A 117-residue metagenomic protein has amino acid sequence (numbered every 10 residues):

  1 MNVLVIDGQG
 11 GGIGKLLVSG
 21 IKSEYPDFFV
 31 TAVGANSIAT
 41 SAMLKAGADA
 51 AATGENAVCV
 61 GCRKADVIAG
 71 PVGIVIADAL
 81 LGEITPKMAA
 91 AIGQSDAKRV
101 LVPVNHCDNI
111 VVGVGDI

Functional and structural regions predicted by a protein language model:
M1-G34: Glycine-rich phosphate/diphosphate-binding loop of Rossmann-like nucleotide-binding domains
N2-D7, I68-V75, V100: Short glycine-rich or small-residue beta-strand-to-loop segments that form or flank ligand, phosphate, metal/Fe-S
D27-F28, Q94-R99: A short helix->loop->beta-strand "cap" motif at the edges of active sites that frequently abuts
V30-N36, V100-P103: Short internal beta-strands
T40-A46, C62: Short loop/helix-cap segments at secondary-structure boundaries that form the rim of catalytic
A46-G47, S95: Short, structured coil segments at secondary-structure junctions
A50-M88: Glycine-rich phosphate-binding loop
L101-I117: Short, glycine-/small-residue-rich phosphate/pyrophosphate-handling segment
